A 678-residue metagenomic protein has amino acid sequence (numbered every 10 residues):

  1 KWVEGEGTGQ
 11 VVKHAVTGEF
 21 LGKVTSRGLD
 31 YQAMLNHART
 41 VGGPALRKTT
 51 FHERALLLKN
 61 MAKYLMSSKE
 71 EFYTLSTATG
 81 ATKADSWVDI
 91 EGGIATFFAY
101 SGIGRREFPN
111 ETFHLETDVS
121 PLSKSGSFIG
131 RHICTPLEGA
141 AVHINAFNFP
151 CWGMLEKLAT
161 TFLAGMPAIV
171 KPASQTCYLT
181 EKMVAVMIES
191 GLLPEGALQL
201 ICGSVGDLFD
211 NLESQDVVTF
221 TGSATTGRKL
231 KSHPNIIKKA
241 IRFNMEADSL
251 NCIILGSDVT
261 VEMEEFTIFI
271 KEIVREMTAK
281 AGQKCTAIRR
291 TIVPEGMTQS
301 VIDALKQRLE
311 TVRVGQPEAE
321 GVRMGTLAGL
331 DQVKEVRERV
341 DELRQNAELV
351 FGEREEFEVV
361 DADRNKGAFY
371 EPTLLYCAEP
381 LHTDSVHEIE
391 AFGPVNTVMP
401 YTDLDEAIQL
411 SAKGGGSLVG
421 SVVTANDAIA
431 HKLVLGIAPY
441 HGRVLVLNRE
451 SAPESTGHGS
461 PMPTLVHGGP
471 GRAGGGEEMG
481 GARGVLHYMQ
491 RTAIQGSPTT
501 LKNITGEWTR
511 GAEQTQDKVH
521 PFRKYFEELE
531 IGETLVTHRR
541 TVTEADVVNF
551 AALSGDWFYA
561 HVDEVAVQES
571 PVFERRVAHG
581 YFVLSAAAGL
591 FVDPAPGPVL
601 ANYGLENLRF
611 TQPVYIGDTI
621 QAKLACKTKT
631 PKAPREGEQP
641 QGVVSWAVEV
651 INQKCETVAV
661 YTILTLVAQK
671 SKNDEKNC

Functional and structural regions predicted by a protein language model:
K1-G126, T311, A328: N-terminal Rossmann-like NAD(P)+-binding subdomain of aldehyde/semialdehyde dehydrogenases
T8, F20-S26, G42-R47, P121-L122 (+8 more regions): Short, well-ordered beta-strand elements within core beta-sheets of diverse protein domains
V16-K23, L56, L192-E195, S214-V217 (+4 more regions): Conserved C-terminal structural/oligomerization subdomain of aldehyde/semialdehyde dehydrogenase
F108-T267, Y401, E454, G476: Rossmann-like NAD(P) dinucleotide-binding subdomain of oxidoreductase/dehydrogenase enzymes
V186-G191, Q215-V217, T226-L381, L404-D405 (+5 more regions): ALDH superfamily catalytic-core signature
D517-A578, Q669: Catalytic strand-loop segment that frames the active site of acyl-thioester-processing enzymes
P521-I531, F610, V614-T619, K623-C678: HotDog/MaoC-like acyl-thioester-processing domains
Q568-A578, F582-T628: Hydrophobic beta-strand-centered segment that forms part of the acyl-chain substrate-binding groove
